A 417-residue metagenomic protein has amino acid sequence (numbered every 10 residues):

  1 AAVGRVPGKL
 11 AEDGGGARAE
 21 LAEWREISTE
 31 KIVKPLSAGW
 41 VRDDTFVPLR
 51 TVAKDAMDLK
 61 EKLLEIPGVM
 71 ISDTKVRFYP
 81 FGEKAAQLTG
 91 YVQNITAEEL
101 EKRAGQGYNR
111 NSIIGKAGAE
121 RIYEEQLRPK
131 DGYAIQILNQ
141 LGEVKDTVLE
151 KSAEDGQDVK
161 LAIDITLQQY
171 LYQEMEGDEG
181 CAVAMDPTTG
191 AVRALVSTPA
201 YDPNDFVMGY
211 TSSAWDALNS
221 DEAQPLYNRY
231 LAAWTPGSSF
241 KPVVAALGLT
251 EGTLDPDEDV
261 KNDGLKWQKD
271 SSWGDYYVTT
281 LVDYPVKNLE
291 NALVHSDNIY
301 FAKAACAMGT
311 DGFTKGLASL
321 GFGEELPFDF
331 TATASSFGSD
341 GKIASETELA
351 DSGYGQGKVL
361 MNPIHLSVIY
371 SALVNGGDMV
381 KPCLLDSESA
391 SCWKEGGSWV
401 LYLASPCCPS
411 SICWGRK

Functional and structural regions predicted by a protein language model:
A1-C181, V196, Y201-N228, A233 (+2 more regions): Extracytoplasmic/periplasmic proteins that interact with beta-lactams or build/remodel peptidoglycan
N139-V148, T188-S238, V243-K417: Beta-lactam-recognizing serine transpeptidase/beta-lactamase-like catalytic domain environment
A182-P187: Short hydrophobic alpha-helical segments used for membrane anchoring or interfacial signaling
